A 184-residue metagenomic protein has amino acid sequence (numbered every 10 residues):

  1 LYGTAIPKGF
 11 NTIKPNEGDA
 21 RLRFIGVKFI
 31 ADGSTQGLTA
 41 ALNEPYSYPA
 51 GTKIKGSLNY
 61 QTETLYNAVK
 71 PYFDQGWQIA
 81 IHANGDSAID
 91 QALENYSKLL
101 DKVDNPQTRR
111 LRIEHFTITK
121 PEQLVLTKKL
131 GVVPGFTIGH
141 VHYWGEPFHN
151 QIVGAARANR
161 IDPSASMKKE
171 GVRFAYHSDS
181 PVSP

Functional and structural regions predicted by a protein language model:
L1-K28, T108-P121, P147-A175: Phosphate/diphosphate-binding loops
L1-Q78, L124: Active-site-adjacent helix-turn-beta-strand microarchitecture at beta-sheet edges that either contains or buttresses
Y2-I6, V27-I30, H82-D86, F116-I118 (+2 more regions): Active-site beta-loop-alpha junctions enriched in small/polar residues
K8-I13, I89-K102: Distinct, well-ordered alpha-helical segments
T35, W77-S87, F136-I138, M167-P184: Short acidic/histidine-rich active-site segments
T35-S57, L99-T108, V133-A155: Active-site gating loops and adjacent loop-to-helix segments of metal-dependent hydrolytic enzymes
L65-Y72, D86-E94, E114, I118 (+1 more regions): Long, K/E/R/D-enriched contiguous segments that form extended
I89-S97, W144-N150, S180-P184: Histidine/acidic-residue-rich catalytic or RNA/ligand-binding cores of hydrolases and nuclease-related proteins
